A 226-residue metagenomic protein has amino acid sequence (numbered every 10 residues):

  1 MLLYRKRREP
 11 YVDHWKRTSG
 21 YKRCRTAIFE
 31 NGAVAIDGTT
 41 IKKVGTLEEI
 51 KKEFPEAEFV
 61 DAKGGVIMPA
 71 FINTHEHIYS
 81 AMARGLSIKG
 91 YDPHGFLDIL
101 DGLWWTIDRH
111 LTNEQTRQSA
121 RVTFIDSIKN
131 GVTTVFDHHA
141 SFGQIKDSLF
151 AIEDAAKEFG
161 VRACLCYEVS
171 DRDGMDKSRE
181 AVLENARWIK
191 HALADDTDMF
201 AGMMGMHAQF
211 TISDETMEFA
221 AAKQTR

Functional and structural regions predicted by a protein language model:
M1-E53, G65-I67: N-terminal metal-binding scaffold of metallo-dependent hydrolase/deaminase domains
V34, T39, G64, H75 (+3 more regions): Divalent metal-coordination and catalytic microenvironments
T46-E49, I72, R84: Residue-level structural signal for beta-strand termini and adjacent loop
E58-V60, I72, C164: Hydrophobic/aromatic beta-strand patches that form the interior of the parallel beta-sheet core in alpha/beta enzyme
P69-A81, H139: Histidine-centered catalytic micro-motifs
M82-T116, D173-G174: Active-site gating loops and adjacent loop-to-helix segments of metal-dependent hydrolytic enzymes
W105-F142: Hydrophobic alpha-helical hairpins/lids featuring a short glycine-rich hinge
F142-R226: Metal-coordinating catalytic core of metallo-dependent amide/deamination hydrolases
